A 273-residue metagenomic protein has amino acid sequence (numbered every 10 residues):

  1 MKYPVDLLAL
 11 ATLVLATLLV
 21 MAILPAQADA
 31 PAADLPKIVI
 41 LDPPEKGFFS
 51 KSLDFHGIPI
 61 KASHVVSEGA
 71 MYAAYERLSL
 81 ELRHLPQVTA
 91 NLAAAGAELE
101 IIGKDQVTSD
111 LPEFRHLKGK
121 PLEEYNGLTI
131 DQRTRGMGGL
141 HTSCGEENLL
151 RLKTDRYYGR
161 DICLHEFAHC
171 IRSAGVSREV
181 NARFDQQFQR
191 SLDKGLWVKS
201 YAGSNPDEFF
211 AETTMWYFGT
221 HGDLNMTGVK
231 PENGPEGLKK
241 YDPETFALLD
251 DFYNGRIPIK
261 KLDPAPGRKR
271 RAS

Functional and structural regions predicted by a protein language model:
K2-T12: Bacterial N-terminal signal peptides that target proteins for export
L10-A22: Bacterial N-terminal signal peptides
A26-A32: Boundary at the C-terminal end of the N-terminal hydrophobic targeting segment
A28, I58-A74, R256-S273: N-terminal pre-domains immediately preceding structured catalytic cores
A32-I38, E45-F55: A domain-start/cap signature at the N-terminus of enzymes
P44, G119-E147, K153, Q186-S273: Metalloprotease/metallohydrolase-associated module, dominated by Zn2+-dependent proteases
F48, F55-I58, V66-F188: Acidic/His-rich structured neighborhood in mature extracellular/periplasmic domains
S52-D54, L92-A95, A202-F210: Extracellular/periplasmic catalytic domains that process cell-envelope and extracellular macromolecules
